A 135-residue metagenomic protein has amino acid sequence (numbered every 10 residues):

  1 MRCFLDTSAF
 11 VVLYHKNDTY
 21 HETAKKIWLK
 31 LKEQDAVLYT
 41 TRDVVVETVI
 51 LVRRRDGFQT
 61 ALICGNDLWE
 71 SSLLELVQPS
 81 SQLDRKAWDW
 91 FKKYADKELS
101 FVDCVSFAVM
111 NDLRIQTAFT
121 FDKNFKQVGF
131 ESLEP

Functional and structural regions predicted by a protein language model:
M1-T40, R53-D67, E134: Short, well-structured N-terminal submotif of metal-dependent ribonuclease cores
A9-F10, E47-T48, K86: A general alpha-helix detector
Q34-D35, S71, V128: Structured helix-beta-strand junction loops
R42-D43, D103, D122-K123: Short secondary-structure boundary segments
V45, Q82-L83, N124: Conserved beta-strand edge residues that scaffold enzyme active sites
E75-T117: Active-site neighborhoods of divalent-metal-dependent phosphate/nucleic-acid chemistry enzymes
F107-P135: Acidic, PIN/NYN-like endoribonuclease modules and their adjacent C-terminal/linker elements
